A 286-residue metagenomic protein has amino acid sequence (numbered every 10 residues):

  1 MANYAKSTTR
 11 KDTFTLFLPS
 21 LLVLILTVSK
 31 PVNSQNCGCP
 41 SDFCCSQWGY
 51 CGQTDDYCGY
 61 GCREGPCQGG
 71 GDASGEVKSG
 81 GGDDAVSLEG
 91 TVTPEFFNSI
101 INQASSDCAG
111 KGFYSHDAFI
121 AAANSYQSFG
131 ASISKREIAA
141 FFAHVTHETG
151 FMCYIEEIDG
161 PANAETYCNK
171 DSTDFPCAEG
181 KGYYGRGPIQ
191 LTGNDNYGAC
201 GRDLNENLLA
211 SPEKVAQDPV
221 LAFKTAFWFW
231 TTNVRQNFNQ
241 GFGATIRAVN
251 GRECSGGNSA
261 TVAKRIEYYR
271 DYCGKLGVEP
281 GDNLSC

Functional and structural regions predicted by a protein language model:
M1-R10: N-terminal secretory signal peptides that target proteins for export/translocation
T9-S34: Cleavable N-terminal signal peptides of Sec/SRP-targeted secreted and luminal proteins
Q35-G71: Secreted, short cysteine-rich peptides and small extracellular cysteine-rich domains stabilized by multiple disulfide
E64-L88, T93: Plant P/S/T-rich low-complexity glycomodules
V86-A121, S128-G130, E137-F229: Peptidoglycan-targeting cell-wall enzymes and recognition modules
Q127-F141, Y154-I158, Q236-I246, P280-S285: Surface-exposed patches in mature extracellular/periplasmic domains of secreted proteins
V145-E148, N239-G257: Acidic helix/loop microenvironments that form the catalytic cleft of cell-wall polysaccharide enzymes
R252, G256-A260, K264-C286: Low-complexity, Gly/Ser/Thr/Pro-rich intrinsically disordered linker/tail segments
